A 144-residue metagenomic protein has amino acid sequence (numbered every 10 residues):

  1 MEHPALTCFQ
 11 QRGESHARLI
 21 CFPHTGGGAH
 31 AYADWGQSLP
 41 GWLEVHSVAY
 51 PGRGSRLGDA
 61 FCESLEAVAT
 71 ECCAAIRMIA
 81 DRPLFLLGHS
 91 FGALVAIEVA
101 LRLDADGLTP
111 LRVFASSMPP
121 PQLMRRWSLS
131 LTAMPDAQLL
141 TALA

Functional and structural regions predicted by a protein language model:
M1-A144: Domain-scale detector for complete catalytic domains at protein termini or as standalone homologs
